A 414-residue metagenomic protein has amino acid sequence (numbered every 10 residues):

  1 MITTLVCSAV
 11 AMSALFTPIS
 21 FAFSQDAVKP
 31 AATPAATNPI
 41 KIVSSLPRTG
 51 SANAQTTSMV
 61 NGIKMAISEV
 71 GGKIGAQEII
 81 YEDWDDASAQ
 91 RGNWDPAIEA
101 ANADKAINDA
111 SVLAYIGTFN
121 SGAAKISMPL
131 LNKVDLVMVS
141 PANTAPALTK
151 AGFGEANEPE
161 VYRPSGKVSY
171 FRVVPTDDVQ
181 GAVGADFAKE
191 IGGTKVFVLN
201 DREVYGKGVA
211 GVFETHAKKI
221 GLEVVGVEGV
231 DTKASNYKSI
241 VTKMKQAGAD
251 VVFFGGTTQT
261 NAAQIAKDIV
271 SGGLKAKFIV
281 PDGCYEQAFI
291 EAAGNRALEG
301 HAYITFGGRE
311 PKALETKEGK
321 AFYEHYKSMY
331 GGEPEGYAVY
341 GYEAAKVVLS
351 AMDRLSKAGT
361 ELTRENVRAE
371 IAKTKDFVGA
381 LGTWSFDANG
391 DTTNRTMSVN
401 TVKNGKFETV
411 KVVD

Functional and structural regions predicted by a protein language model:
L5-P18: Bacterial N-terminal signal peptides
L15-P18, A22-D414: Extracytosolic ligand-binding ectodomains
